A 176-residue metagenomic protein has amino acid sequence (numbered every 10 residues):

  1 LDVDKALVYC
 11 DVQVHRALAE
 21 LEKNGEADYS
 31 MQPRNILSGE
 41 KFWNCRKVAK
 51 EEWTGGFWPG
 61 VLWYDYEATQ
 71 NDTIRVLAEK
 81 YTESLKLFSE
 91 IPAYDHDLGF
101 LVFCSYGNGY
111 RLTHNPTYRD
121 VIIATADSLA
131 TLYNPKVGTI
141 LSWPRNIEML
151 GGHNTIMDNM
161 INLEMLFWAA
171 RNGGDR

Functional and structural regions predicted by a protein language model:
L1-R176: Glycan-recognition and catalytic cores of secretory/periplasmic carbohydrate-active enzymes
